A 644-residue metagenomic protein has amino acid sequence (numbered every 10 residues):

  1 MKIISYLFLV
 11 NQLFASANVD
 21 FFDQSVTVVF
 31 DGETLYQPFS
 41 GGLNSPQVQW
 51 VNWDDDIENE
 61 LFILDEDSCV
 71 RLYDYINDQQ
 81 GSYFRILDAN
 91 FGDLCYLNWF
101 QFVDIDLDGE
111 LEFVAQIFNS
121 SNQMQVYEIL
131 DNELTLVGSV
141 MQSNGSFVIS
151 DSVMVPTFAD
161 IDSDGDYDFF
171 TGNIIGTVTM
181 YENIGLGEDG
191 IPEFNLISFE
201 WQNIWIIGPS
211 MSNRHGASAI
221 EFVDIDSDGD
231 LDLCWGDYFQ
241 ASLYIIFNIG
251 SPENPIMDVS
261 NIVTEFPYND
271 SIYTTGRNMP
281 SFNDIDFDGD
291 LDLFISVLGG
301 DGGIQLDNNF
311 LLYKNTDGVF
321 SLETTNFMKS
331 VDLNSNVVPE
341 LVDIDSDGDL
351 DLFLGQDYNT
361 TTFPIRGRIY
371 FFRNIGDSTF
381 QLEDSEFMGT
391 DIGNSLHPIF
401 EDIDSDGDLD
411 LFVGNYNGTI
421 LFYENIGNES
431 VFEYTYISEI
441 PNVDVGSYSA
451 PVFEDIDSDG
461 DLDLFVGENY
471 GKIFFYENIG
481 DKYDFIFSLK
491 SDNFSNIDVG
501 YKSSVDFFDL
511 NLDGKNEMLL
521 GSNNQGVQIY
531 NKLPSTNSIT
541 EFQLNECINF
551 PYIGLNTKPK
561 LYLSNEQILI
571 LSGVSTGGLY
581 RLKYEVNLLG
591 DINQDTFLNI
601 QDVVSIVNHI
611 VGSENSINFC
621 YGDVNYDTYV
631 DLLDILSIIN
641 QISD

Functional and structural regions predicted by a protein language model:
I3-L13: Sec-dependent N-terminal signal peptides
S16-G42, Y75-C95, E128-D151, I184-H215 (+7 more regions): Blade-edge motifs of beta-propeller repeat domains
D31-S68: Beta-strand-rich domains and repeat architectures in extracellular enzymes and scaffolds, especially beta-propellers
Q37-S40, I63, F91, I117 (+8 more regions): Short consensus segments that form the blades of beta-propeller domains, in both extracellular/periplasmic
S45-D54, Y96-I105, V153-S163, G216-I225 (+9 more regions): Beta-propeller blade termini
D55-D65, L107-I117, S163-G172, S227-D237 (+6 more regions): Acidic/hydrophobic-patterned starts of short beta strands in beta-sheet-rich repeat architectures
S68-C69, F118-N122, G176-T177, F239-A241 (+6 more regions): Short glycine/acidic-enriched loop and turn motifs that connect beta-strands
E585-D644: Cellulosome-associated attachment modules in secreted, modular CAZymes
